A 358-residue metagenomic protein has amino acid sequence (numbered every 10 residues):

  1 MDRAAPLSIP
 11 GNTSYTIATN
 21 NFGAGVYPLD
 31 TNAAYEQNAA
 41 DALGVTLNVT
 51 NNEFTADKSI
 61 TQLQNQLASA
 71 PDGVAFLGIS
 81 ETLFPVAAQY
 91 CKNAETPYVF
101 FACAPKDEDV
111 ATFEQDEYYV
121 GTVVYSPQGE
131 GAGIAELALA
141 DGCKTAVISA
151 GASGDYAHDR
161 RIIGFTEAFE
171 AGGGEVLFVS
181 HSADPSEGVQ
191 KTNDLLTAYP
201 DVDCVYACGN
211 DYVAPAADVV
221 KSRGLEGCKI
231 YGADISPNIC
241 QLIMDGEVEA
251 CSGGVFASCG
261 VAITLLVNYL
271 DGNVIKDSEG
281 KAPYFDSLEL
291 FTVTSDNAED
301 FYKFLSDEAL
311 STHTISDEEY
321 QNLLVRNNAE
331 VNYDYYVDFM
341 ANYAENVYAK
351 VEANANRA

Functional and structural regions predicted by a protein language model:
M1-A40, N48-I60, S69, G78-E81 (+2 more regions): Extracytoplasmic "Venus flytrap"
M1-T13, L265-A358: Hinge/cleft segment of the Venus flytrap/periplasmic-binding protein
D2-R3, P10-N12, S59, V120-V147 (+3 more regions): Hydrophobic alpha-helical segments within soluble ligand-binding/sensing domains
I17-V26, E36, V120, V124-F178 (+2 more regions): An alpha-beta-alpha
A18-N20, N48-T50, G73-L77, Y98-A102 (+6 more regions): Structural recognition of the beta-strand scaffold that forms the well-ordered cores of secreted hydrolase catalytic
D41, K92-N93, E170, M244: Anion (oxyanion) recognition and catalysis
V74-T96, F165, L177, H181-Q241 (+1 more regions): Hydrophobic alpha-helical
A88-G129, I239-L242: Flexible loop/hinge segments that line or gate small-molecule binding clefts
